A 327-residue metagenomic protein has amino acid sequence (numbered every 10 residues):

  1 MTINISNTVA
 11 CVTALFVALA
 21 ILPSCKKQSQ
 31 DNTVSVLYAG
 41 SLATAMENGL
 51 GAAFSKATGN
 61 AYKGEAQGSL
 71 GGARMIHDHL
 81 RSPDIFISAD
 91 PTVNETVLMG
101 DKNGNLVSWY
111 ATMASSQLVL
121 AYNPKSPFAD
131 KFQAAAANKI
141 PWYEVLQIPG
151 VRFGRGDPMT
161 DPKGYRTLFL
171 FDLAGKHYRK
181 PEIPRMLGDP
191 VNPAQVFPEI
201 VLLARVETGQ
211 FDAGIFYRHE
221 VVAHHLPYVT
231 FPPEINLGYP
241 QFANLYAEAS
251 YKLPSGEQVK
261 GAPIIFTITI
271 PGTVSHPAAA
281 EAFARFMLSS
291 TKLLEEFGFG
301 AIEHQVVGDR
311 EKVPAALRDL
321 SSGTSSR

Functional and structural regions predicted by a protein language model:
M1-T33, G323-R327: Short, low-complexity disordered leader/linker segments with a strong preference for bacterial N-terminal type II
C25-D78, D90-P91, L98-M99, Y122-R327: Exported/periplasmic ABC-transporter solute-binding proteins
P83-I87, V93-G100, N105-T112: Short beta-strand-centered segments that line the small-molecule binding cleft or hinge of alpha/beta clamshell
